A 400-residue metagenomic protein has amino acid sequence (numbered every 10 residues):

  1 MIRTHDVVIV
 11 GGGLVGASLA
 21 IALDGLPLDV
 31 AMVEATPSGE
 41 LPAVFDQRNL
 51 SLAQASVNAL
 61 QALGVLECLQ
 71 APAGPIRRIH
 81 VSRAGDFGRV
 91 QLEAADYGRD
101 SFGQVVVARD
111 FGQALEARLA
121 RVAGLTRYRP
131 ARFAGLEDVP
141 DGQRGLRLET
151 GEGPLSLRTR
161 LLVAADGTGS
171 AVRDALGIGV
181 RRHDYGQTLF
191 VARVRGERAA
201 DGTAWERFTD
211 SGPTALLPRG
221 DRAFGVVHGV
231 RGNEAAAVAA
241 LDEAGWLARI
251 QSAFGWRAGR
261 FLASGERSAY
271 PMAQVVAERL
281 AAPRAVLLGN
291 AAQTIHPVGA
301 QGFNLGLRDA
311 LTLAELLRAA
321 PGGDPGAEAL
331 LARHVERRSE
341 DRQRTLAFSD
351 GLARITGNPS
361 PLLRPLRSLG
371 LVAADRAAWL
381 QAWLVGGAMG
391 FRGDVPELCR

Functional and structural regions predicted by a protein language model:
I2-T4, L69-A175, R182-T188, E243: Conserved N-terminal helical subregion
H5-M32: N-terminal Rossmann-like FAD-binding beta1-loop-alpha1 element of flavoenzymes
D24-D46: Glycine-rich FAD pyrophosphate-binding loop
V44-A84: N-terminal FAD cofactor-binding segment of flavoenzymes
L60, G142, R147-S156, L161-R260 (+1 more regions): Conserved FAD-binding catalytic core of PHBH/FMO-like flavoproteins
A236-A329: FAD/FMN-dependent oxidoreductases across multiple families
E315-R400: C-terminal helical "tail/cap" subdomain of flavin- and related membrane-associated enzymes
